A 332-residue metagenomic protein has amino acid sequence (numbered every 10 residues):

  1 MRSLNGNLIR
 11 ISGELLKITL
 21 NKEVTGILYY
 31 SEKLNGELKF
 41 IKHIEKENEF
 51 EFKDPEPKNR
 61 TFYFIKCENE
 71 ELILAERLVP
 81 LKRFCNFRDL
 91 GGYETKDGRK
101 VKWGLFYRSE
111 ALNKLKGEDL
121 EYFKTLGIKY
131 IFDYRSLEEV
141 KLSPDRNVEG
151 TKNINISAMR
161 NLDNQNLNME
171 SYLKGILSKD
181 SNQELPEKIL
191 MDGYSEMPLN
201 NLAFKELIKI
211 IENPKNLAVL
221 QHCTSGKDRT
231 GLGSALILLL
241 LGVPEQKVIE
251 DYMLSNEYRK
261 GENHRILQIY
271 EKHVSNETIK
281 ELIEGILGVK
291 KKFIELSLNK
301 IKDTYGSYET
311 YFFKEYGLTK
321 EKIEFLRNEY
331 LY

Functional and structural regions predicted by a protein language model:
M1-L220, G233-Y332: Cys-dependent protein tyrosine phosphatase-like superfamily
T224-S225, R229-T230: Ser/Thr-glycine-rich phosphate-binding loops at phosphate-binding pockets of nucleotides, nucleotide cofactors
